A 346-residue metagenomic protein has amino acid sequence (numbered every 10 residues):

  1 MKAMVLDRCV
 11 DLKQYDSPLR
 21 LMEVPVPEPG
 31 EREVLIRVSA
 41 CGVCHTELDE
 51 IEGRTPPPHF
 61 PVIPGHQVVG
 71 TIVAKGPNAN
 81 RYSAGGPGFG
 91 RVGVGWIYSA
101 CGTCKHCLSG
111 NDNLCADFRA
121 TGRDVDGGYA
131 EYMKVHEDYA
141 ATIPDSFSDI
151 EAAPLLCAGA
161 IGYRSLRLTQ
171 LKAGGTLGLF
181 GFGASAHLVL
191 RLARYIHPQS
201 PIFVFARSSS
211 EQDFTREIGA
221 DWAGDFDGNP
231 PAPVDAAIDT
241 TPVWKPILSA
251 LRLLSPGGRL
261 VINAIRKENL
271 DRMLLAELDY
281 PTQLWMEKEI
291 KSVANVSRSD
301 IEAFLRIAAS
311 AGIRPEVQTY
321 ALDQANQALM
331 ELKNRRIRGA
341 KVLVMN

Functional and structural regions predicted by a protein language model:
M1-M4, A206-R207, P231, V261 (+3 more regions): C-terminal capping/lid region of NAD(P)-dependent oxidoreductase domains
P25-C41, R54-K105, Y139, P144-S146: Glycine-rich beta-strand-centered segment in the early N-terminal region that forms part of a ligand/cofactor-binding
R32, N229-A237: A short acidic, Gly/Pro-enriched loop at the edge of an enzyme's catalytic core that lines a small-molecule cofactor
A40, G95, I238-T240, N263: Short, well-ordered coil/turn residues at beta-beta hairpins and beta-strand->alpha-helix junctions within
R81, W96-F180: NAD(P)H dinucleotide-binding glycine-rich loop of Rossmann-like/cofactor-binding domains, especially the beta1-alpha1
D138, D145-D227: Mid-domain Rossmann-like dinucleotide-binding core that forms the NAD(H)/NADP(H) cofactor-binding site
V234-T240, G258-R259: Short SAM/SAH-binding signature in class I
W244-E316, M345-N346: Glycine-rich phosphate-binding loop and adjacent beta-alpha segment of Rossmann(oid) nucleotide-cofactor-binding
